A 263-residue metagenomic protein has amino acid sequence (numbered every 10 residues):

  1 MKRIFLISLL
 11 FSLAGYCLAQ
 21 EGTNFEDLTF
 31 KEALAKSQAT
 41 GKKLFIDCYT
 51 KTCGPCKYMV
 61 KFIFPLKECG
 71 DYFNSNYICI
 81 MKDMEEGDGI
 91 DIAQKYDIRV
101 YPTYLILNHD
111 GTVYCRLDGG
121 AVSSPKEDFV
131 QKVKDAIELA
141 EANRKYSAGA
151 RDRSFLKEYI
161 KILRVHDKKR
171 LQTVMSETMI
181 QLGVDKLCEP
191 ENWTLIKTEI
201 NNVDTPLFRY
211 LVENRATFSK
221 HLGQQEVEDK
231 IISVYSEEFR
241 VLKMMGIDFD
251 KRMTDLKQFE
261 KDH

Functional and structural regions predicted by a protein language model:
I4-L13: Sec-dependent N-terminal signal peptides
G15-A19: Sec/Tat signal peptide C-region and signal peptidase I cleavage site
T23-L28, C48-T50, F62-G89, I98: Thiol-based oxidoreductase modules, predominantly thioredoxin-like and allied folds used for disulfide exchange
E26-K43: A short beta-strand-turn-helix
T40-G54: Short active-site neighborhood of thiol/selenol oxidoreductases, capturing the structured segment around
T40-L44, S75-I78, Y101, N108-T112: Loop/turn elements at helix/coil->beta-strand transitions in domains of secreted/extracellular proteins
R99-N143: Non-catalytic, surface beta->alpha helical segment in thiol-disulfide oxidoreductase systems
A148-H263: Oxidative protein folding and maturation machinery
